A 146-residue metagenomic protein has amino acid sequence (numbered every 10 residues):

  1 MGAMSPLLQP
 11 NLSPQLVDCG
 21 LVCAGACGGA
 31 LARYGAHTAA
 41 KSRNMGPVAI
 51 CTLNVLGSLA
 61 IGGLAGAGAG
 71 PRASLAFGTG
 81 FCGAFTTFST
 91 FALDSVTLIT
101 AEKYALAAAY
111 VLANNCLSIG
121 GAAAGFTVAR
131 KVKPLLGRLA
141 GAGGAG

Functional and structural regions predicted by a protein language model:
M1-G146: Membrane-interface helix-loop junctions in multi-pass transporters/channels
